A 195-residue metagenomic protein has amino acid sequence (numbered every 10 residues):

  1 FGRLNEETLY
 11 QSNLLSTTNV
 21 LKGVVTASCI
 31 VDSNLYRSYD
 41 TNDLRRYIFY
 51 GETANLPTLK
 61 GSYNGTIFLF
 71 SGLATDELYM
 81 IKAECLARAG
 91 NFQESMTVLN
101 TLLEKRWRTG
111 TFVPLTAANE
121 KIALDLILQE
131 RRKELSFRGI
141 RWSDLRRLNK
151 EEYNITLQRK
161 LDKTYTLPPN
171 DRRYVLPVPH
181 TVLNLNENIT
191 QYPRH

Functional and structural regions predicted by a protein language model:
F1-D76, L124, E134, L148-N149 (+3 more regions): Hydrophobic-face positions in mid-chain alpha helices that act as interaction patches
Y10, D43, S71-T101, A123-K133: Extended, hydrophobic/aromatic-rich amphipathic alpha-helical segments that build helical scaffolds
R45-R46, K60, K82, R106 (+3 more regions): Basic side chains
E52-S62, T66-L73, L86, F92 (+1 more regions): Non-catalytic carbohydrate-binding regions of carbohydrate-active enzymes
I67-F70, A74-L78, V113-I122, P193: Alpha-helical scaffold segments that form or flank carboxylate-/histidine-based iron centers
A117-H195: Long, intrinsically disordered, low-complexity segments
